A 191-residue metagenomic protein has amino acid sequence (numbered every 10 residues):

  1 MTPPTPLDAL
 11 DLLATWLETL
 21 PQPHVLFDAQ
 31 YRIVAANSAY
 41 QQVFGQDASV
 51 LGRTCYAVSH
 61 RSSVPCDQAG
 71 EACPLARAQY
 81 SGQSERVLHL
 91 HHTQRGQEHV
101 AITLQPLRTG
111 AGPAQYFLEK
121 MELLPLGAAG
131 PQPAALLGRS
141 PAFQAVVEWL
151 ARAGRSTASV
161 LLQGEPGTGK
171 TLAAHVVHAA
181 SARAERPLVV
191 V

Functional and structural regions predicted by a protein language model:
T2-Q42, G154-R155: Sensory modules in modular signal-transduction proteins
L12, A145-W149: Well-ordered alpha-helical segments embedded in enzymatic catalytic cores
Q30, Q94-R95, G110-A111: Residue-level recognition of short loop/turn positions
A48-H91, G96: Terminal output helix/cap of sensory domains in signal transduction proteins
L88, H99-T103, L118: PAS/PAC sensory module
Q97-H99, Y116, L188: Beta-strand residues that line the small-molecule/cofactor-binding core of sensory signal-transduction domains
P106-Q144: Sensory coupling linkers of modular signal transduction proteins
W149-V191: Conserved post-Walker A coupling segment in P-loop NTPases
